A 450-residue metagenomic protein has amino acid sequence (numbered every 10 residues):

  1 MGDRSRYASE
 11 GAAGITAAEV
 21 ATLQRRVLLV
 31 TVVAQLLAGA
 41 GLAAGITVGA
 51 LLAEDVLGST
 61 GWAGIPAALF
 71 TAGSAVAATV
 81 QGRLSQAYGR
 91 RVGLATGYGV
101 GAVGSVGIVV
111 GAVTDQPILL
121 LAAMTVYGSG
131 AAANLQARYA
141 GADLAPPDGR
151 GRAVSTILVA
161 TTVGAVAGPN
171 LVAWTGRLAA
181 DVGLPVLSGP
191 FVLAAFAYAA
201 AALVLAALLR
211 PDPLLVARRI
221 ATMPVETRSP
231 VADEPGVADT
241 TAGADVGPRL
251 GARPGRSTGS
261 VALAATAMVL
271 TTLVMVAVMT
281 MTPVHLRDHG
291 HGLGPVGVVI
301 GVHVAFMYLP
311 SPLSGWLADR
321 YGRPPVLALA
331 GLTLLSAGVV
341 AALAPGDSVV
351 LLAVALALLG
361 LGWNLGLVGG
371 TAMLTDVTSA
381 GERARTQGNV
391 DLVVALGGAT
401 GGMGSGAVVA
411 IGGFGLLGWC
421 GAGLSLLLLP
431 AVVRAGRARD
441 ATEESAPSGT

Functional and structural regions predicted by a protein language model:
L36, P117-A132, L351-L365: Hydrophobic core of transmembrane alpha-helices in multi-pass small-molecule transporters, especially MFS/SLC-type
G49, A132-P146, L365-T378: Intracellular juxtamembrane helix-capping segments at the cytosolic ends of symmetry-related transmembrane helices
A77-G89, P310-R323, V409: Helix-to-loop junctions at the C-terminal end of transmembrane segments in multipass secondary transporters
G99-T114, T333-G346: C-terminal ends and interior cores of transmembrane alpha-helices in multi-pass membrane transporters/permeases
M124-A160: Cytoplasmic helix-loop-helix junction between adjacent transmembrane helices in 12-TM secondary transporters
V172-A173, R177, A195-M223, A431-A435: C-terminal membrane-cytosol helix-exit motif in multi-pass small-molecule transporters
G176-F196, A407-S425: A membrane-interface helix-boundary motif in multi-pass transporters
P324-G370: C-terminal transmembrane helical hairpin of 12-TM major facilitator-type secondary transporters
